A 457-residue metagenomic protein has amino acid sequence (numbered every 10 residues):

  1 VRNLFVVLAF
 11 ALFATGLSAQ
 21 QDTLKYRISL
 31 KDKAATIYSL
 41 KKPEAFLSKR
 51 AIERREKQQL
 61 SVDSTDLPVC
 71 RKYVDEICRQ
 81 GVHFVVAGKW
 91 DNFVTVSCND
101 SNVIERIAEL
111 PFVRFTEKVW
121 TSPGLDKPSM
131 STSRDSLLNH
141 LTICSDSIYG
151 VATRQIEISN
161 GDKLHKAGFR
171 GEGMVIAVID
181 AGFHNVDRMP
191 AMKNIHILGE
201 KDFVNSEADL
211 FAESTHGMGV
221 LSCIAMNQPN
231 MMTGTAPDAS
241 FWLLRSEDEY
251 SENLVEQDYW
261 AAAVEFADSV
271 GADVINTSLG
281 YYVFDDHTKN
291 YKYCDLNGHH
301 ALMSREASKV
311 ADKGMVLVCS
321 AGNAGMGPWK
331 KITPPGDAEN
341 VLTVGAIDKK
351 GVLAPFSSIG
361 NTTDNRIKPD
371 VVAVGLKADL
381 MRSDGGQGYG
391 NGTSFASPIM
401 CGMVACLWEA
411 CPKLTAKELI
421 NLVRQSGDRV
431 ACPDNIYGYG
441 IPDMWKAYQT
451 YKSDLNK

Functional and structural regions predicted by a protein language model:
V1-T23: Bacterial Sec-dependent N-terminal signal peptides
Q20-S136: Inhibitory N-terminal propeptides of secreted protease zymogens
T23, A152, D162-K201, S206-E256 (+7 more regions): Subtilisin-like serine protease catalytic core
R27, V86, F93-S97, E117 (+14 more regions): Structural recognition of the beta-strand scaffold that forms the well-ordered cores of secreted hydrolase catalytic
F84-G88, V103-I104, P128-V178, K201-E213 (+3 more regions): N-terminal domain-start motif of subtilase-like serine proteases
H165, N227, L243-D337, T363-R366 (+3 more regions): Substrate-binding/access-modulating region of protease and related hydrolase catalytic domains
R188-E200, A346-F395, A431: Catalytic-core environment of secreted peptidases
L244-D248, K331, G375-I441, W445 (+2 more regions): Hydrolase catalytic cores
